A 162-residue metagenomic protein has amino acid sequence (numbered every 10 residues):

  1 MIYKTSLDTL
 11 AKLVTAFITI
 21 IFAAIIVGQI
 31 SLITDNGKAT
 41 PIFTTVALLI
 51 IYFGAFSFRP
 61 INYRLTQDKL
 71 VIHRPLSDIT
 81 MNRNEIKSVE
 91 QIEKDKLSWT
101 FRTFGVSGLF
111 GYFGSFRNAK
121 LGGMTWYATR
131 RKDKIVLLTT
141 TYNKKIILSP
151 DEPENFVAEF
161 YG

Functional and structural regions predicted by a protein language model:
M1-N36, D133-N143: N-terminal membrane-targeting/pre-transmembrane regions
M1-T5, M81, L148: Generic detection of short hydrophobic beta-strand segments and adjacent strand-loop junctions
A11-V14, V89-D95, E154-G162: Short, surface-exposed linear segments at secondary-structure transitions and domain or protein termini
I20-A23, T44, L48: Hydrophobic alpha-helical membrane-embedded or membrane-associated segments
D35-V46: Hydrophobic alpha-helical transmembrane segments
I50-E90: Conserved beta-hairpin
H73-Y142: Non-transmembrane, membrane-adjacent beta-strand/coil modules in membrane-associated proteins and peripheral
R131-T139, K144-Y161: Terminal membrane-proximal soluble interaction domains of membrane-associated proteins
